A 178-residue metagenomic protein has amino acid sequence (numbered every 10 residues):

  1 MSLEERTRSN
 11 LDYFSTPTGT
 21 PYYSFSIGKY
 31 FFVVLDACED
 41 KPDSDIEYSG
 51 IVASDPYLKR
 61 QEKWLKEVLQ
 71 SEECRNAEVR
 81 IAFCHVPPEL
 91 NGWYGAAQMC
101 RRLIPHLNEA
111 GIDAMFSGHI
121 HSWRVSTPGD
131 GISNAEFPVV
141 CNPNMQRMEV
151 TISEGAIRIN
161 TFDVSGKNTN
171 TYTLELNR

Functional and structural regions predicted by a protein language model:
M1-C74, R102-N108, A114, S122-N160 (+1 more regions): Extended active-site neighborhood of metal-dependent phosphoesterases/phosphodiesterases
A37, F83-P87, H119-I120: Short, well-ordered beta-to-alpha junction loops that form the rim of enzyme active sites and present histidine/acidic
D43-S44, L90-W93: A generic structural signal for short coil/turn motifs at secondary-structure boundaries
A53, G92-A96: Short, solvent-exposed loop/turn segments at secondary-structure boundaries
E72-N91: Short acidic, glycine-rich surface-loop motifs adjacent to enzyme active sites
V79, I112-G118: Metal-dependent active-site segment of extracytoplasmic phospho-/sulfohydrolases and closely related
A96-R102: Charged helix-capping and loop-helix junction motifs
G166-N168: Residue-level signal for glycine
